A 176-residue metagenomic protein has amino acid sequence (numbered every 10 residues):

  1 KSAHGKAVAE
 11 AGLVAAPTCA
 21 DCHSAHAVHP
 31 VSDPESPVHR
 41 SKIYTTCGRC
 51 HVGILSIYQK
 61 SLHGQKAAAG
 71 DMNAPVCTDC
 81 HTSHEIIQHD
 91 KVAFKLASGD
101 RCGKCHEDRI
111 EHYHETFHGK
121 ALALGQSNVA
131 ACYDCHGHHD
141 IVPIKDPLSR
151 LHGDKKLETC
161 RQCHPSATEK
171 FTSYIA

Functional and structural regions predicted by a protein language model:
K1-A176: Short sequence/structural segments immediately N-terminal
